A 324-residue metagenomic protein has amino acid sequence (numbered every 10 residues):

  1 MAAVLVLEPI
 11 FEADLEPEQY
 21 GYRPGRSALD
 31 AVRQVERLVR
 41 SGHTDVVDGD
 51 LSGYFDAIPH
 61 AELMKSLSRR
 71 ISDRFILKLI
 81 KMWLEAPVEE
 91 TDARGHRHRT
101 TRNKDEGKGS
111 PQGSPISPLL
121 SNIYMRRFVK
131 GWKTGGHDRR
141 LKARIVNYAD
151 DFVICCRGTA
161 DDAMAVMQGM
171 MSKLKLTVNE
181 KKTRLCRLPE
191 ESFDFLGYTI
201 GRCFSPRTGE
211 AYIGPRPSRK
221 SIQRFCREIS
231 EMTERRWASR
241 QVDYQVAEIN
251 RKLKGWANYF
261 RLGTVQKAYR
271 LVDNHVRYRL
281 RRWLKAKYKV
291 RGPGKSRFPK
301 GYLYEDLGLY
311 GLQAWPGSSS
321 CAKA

Functional and structural regions predicted by a protein language model:
I10-L15, H43-V46, P59-E62, T100-D105 (+5 more regions): Short acidic (Asp/Glu) and glycine-rich catalytic loops that position anionic groups and cofactors
D14-E18, Y22-R26, D30-L188, S192: Conserved polymerase palm-domain catalytic core
Q19, K104-S110, G214, S230-Q245 (+2 more regions): Short, solvent-exposed helix-loop connector elements
K81-R94, L174-Q241: A conserved non-catalytic segment of reverse transcriptases and RNA-directed RNA polymerases corresponding to the late
I145-A149, T183-E191, I249, Y269-R277 (+1 more regions): A glycine-rich phosphate-binding loop feature that marks nucleotide/adenosyl-phosphate handling sites
G263-A286: Short secondary-structure subsegments characteristic of cysteine-rich extracellular domains
R279, L284-A324: Extended C-terminal regions of large enzymes
